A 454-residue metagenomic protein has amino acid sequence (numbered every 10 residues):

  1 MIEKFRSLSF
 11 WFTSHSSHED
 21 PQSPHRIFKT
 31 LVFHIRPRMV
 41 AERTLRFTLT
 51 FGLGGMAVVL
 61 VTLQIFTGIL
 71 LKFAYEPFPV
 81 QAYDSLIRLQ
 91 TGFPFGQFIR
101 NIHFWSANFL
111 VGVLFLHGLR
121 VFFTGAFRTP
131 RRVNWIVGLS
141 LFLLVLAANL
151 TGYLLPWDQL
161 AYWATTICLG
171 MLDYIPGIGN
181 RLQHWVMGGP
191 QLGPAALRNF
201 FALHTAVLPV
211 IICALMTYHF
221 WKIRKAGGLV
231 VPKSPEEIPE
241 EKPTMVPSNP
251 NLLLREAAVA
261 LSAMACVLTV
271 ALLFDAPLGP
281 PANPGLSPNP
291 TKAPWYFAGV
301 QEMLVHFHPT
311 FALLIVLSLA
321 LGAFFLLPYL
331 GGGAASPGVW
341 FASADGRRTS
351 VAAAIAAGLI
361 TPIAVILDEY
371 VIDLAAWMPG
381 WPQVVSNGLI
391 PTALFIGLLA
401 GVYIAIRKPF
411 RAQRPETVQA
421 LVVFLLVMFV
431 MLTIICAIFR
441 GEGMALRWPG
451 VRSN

Functional and structural regions predicted by a protein language model:
M1-W295, E302, L317, L321-P379 (+2 more regions): Membrane-embedded alpha-helical bundles that constitute the cytochrome b-like, heme-associated redox core of multi-pass
P309-L314: Glycine-rich, aromatic-lined ligand/substrate-binding cores of catalytic and carbohydrate-binding domains
S453-N454: Short, solvent-exposed mixed-charge patches
